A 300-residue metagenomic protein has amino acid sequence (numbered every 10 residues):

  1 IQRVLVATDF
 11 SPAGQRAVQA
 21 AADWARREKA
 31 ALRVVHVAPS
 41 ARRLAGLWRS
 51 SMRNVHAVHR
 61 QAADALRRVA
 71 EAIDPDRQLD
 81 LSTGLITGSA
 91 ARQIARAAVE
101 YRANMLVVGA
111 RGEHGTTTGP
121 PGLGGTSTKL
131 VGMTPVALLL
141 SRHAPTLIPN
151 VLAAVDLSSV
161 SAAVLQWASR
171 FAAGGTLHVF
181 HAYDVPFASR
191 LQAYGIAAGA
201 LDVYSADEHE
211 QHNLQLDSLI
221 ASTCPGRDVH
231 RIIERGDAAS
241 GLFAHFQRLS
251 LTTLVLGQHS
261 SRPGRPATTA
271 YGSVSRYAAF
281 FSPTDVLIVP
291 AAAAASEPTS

Functional and structural regions predicted by a protein language model:
I1-S51, N150-D202, F281, A291: Small/aliphatic-rich secondary-structure junction motif
A20-D23, P39, R53-A57, E71-L106 (+4 more regions): Structural beta-alpha unit
R33-V35, S82-I86, L139, H178-F180 (+2 more regions): General small-molecule cofactor/ligand-binding pocket signal
M52-D64, G199-Q211, P263: A short acidic, glycine-rich active-site loop that binds or catalyzes chemistry on phosphate/adenosine moieties
A91-R96, E100-Y101, M105-L140: Active-site-adjacent scaffolding segments
V107-A110, A137-H143, G257, V286-P290: Short beta-strand elements of ligand-binding domains
V108-K129, I148, T253-F281, A295-S296: Glycine-rich, Arg-bearing micro-motifs that act as flexible, cationic patches
G122-G125, G132-S141, L147, D156-S169: Active-site glycine-rich loop that binds ribose-phosphate moieties when present
